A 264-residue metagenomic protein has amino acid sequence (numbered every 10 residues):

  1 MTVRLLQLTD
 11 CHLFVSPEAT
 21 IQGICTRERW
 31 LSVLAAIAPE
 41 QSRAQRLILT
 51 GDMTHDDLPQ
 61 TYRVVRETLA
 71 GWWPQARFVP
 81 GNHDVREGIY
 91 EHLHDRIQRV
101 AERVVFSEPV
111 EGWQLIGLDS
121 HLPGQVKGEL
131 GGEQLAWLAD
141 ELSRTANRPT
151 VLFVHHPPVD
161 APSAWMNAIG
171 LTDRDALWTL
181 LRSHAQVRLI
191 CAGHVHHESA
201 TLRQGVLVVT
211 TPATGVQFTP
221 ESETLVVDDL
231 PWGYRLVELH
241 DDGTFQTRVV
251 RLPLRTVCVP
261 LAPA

Functional and structural regions predicted by a protein language model:
M1-V64, T68: N-terminal active-site segment of His-dependent metallophosphoesterases
Q7-T9, R46-D52, A76-N82, D119 (+3 more regions): Active-site neighborhood of phospho(di)ester-bond hydrolases with catalytic His/Asp-centered motifs
D10-V15, A44, W113-L122, P157-D160: Short, basic/glycine-rich phosphate-binding loops at helix/coil junctions that contact nucleotide phosphates
F14-T20, E87, G124-K127, D160-A164 (+1 more regions): A short acidic, helix-capping loop that chelates divalent metal ions and anchors anionic groups
A19-C25, H94-D95, G124, S163-I169 (+1 more regions): Short glycine-enriched, charge-decorated loop/helix-capping segments at active-site entrances that position
S32-R46, G128-L207, G243-F245, L261-P263: His/acidic metal-ligating clusters that form di-metal
L58-R144, P149, D173-Q186, Q204 (+4 more regions): Extended active-site neighborhood of metal-dependent phosphoesterases/phosphodiesterases
R235-A264: A short C-terminal boundary segment appended to hydrolase-like catalytic domains
